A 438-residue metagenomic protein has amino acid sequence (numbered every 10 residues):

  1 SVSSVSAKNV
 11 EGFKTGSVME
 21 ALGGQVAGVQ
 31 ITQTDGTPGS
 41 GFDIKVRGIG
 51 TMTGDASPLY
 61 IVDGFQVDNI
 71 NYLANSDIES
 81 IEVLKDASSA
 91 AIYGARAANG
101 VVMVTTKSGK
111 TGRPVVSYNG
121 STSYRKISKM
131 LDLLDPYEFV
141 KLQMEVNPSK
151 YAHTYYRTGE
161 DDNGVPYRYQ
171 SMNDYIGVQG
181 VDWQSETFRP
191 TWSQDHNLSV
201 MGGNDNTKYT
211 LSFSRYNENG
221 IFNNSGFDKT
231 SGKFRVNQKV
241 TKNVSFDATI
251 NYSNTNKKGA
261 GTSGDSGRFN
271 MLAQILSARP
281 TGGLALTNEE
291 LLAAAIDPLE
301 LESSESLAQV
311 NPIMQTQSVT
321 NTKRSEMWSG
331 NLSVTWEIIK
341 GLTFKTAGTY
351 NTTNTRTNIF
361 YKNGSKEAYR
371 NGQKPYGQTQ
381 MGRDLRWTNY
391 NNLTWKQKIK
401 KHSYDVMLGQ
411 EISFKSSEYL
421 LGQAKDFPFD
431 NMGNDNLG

Functional and structural regions predicted by a protein language model:
S1-F234, Q238-D247, N251-S253, T262 (+5 more regions): Short, small/polar-rich motifs associated with maturation and membrane association, primarily at protein termini
V26, I339, F429: Acidic-histidine catalytic/liganding microenvironments
K110-Q179, P190, G220-S225, S231 (+2 more regions): Surface-exposed loop/interface segments of Gram-negative outer-membrane beta-barrel transport/assembly proteins
L342: An active-site-proximal structural segment forming one wall of the substrate-binding cleft that immediately precedes
